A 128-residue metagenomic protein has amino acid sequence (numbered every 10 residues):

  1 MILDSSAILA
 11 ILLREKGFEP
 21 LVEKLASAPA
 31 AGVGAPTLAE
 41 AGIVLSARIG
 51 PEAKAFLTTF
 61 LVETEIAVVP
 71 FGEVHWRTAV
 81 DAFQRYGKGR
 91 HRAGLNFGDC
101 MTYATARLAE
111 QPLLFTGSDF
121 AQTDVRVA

Functional and structural regions predicted by a protein language model:
M1-V33, S46-L61: Short, well-structured N-terminal submotif of metal-dependent ribonuclease cores
D4, E40, D99, G117-D119: Acidic active-site catalytic centers that drive phospho-/nucleotidyl reactions and related ester hydrolyses
L9, A39, A121: Nucleotide phosphate-binding site architecture
G32, A67-V69, A128: General small-molecule cofactor/ligand-binding pocket signal
E40-V44, E63: A general alpha-helix detector
A67-P112: Active-site neighborhoods of divalent-metal-dependent phosphate/nucleic-acid chemistry enzymes
Y103-A128: Acidic, PIN/NYN-like endoribonuclease modules and their adjacent C-terminal/linker elements
